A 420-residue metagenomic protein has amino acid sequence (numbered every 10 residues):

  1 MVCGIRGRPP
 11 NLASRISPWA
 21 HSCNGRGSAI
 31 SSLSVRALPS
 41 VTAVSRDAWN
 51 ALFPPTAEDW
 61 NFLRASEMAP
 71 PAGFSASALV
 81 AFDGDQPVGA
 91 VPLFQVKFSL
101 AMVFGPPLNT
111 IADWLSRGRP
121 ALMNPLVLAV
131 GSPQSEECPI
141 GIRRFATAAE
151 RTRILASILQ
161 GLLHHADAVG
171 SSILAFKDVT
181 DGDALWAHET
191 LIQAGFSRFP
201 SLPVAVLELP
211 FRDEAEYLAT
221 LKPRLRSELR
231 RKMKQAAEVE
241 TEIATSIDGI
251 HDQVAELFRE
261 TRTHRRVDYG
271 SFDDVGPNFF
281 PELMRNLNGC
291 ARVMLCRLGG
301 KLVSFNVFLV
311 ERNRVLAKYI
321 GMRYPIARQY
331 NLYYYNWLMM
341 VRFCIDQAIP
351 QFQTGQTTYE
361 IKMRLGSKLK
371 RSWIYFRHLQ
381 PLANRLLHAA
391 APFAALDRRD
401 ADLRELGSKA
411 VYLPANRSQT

Functional and structural regions predicted by a protein language model:
V2-G7, A13-S32, Q95-V96, V179-T180 (+3 more regions): Active-site/acyl-donor-binding loops of N-acyltransferases
R6-G7, R15, R36, A51 (+2 more regions): Compositionally biased, intrinsically disordered/low-complexity regions enriched for serine, proline and threonine
G25-I111, L163, I173-Q329, L413-S418: A conserved beta-strand-loop-helix scaffold within acyl/acetyltransferase catalytic domains
D47, G84, A148-Q160, H164 (+5 more regions): Polar/charged alpha-helical tracts
P71-F74, D113-G118, L126-V130, P210-E214 (+8 more regions): Low-complexity, flexible helical/coil segments
F74-S77, F82-D83, F94-P200, R314-R377: Acyl-donor binding region in acyl/amide transferases
